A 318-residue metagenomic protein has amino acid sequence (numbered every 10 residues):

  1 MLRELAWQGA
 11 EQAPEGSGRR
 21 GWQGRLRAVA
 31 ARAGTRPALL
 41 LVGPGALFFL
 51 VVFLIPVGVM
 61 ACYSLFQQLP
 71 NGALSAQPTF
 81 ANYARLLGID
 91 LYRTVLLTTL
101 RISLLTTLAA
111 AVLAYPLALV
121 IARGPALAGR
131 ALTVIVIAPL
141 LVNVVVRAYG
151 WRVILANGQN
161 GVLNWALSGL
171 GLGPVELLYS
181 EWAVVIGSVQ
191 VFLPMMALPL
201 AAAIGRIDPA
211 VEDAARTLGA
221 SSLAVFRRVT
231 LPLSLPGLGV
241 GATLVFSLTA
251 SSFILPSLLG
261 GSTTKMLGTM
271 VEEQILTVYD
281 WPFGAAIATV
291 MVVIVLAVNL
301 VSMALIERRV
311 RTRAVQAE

Functional and structural regions predicted by a protein language model:
L2-E4, G9-A10, P14-M60, R130 (+1 more regions): N-terminal signal-anchor/first transmembrane alpha helix
E4-W7, W22-G24, A201-E212, R216 (+1 more regions): C-terminal transmembrane helix and the adjacent membrane-cytosol boundary/short C-terminal tail of inner/organellar
G24-A31, A148-V189, L223, L259-T263: Membrane-interfacial helix termini and adjacent extracytoplasmic/periplasmic loops of multi-pass transporters
L26, A30, L105-I137, R152-V153 (+3 more regions): Transmembrane-helix boundary motif in ABC transporter permease subunits
R27, R32-P37, Q68-N71, Y83-L91 (+1 more regions): Interhelical loop and adjacent transmembrane-helix boundary motif in polytopic membrane transport permeases
P44-L54, A138, Q190, M196-I204 (+3 more regions): Transmembrane alpha-helices
L54-D90, I154, G158, A166 (+2 more regions): Short membrane-interfacial helix/loop motifs at transmembrane-helix boundaries
M60-Y63, V146-Y149, M196, G237-T269: Non-cytoplasmic
